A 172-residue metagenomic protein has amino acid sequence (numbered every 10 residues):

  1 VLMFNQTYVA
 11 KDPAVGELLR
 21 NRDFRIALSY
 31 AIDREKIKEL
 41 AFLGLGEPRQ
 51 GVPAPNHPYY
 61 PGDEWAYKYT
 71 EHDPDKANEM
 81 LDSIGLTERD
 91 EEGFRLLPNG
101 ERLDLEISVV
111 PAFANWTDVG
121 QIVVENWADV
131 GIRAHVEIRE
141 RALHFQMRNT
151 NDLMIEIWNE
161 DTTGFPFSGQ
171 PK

Functional and structural regions predicted by a protein language model:
V1-L43, E47, V52, H57-K172: Extracytoplasmic/periplasmic ligand-capture domains
